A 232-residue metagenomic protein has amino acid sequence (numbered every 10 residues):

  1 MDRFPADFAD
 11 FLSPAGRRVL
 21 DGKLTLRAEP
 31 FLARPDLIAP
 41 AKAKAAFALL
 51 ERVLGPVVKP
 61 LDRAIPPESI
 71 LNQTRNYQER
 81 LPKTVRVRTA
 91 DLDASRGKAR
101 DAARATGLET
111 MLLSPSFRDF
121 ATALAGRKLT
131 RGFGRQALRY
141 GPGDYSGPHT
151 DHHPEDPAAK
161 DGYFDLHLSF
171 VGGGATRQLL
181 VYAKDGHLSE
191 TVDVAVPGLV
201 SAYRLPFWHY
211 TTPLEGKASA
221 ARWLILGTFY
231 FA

Functional and structural regions predicted by a protein language model:
D2-F11, R17-D119: Non-heme Fe(II)/2-oxoglutarate
A45, P213-L214: Short conserved micro-motifs at the rims of enzyme active sites and ligand-binding pockets
R100-Y210, K217-A232: Catalytic core of non-heme Fe(II) oxygenases with the double-stranded beta-helix
